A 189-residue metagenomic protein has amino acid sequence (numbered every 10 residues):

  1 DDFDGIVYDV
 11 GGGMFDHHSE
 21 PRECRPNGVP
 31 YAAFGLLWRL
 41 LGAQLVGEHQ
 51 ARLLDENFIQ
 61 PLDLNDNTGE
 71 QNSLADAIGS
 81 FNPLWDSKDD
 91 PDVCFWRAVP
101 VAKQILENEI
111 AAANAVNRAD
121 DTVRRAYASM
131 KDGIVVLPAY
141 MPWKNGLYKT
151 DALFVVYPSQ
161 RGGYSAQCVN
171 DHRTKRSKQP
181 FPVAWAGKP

Functional and structural regions predicted by a protein language model:
D1-W96, D171-P189: Replace "Mg2+/Mn2+-dependent" with "divalent metal-dependent
L64-P142: Hydrophobic, aromatic-enriched interface-forming segments
R124-P189: Gly/His-enriched, cation/cofactor- and phosphate-binding structural elements
